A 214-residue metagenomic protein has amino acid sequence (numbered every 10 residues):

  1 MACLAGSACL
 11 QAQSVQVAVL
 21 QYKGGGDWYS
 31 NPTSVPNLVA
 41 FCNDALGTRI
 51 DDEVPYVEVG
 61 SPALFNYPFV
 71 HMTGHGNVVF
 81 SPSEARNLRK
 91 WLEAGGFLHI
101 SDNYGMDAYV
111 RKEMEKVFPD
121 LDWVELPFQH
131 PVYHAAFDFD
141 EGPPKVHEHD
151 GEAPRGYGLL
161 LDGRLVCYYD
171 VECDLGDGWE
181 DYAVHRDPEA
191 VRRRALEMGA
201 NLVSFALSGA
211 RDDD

Functional and structural regions predicted by a protein language model:
M1-A8: Bacterial N-terminal signal peptides
L10-F69, H75-G76, D174-L175, D181-D214: Aromatic-Pro/Gly-enriched surface loop or interdomain linker that acts as a lid/target-recognition segment
A12-Q13, P62-N66, L92-E93, E152 (+1 more regions): Extracellular/periplasmic catalytic domains that process cell-envelope and extracellular macromolecules
Q16, G24-G25, T33-S34, D107-A183 (+1 more regions): An acidic, glycine-rich "communication" segment
V17, F69-A108: Short alpha-beta junction capping motif
T48, A94, P119-W123: Short, well-ordered coil loops that connect the C-terminus of an alpha-helix to the N-terminus of a beta-strand
E53-V59, S81-N87, G151-R155: Alpha-helical scaffolding within the catalytic cores of extracellular/periplasmic polymer-degrading hydrolases
